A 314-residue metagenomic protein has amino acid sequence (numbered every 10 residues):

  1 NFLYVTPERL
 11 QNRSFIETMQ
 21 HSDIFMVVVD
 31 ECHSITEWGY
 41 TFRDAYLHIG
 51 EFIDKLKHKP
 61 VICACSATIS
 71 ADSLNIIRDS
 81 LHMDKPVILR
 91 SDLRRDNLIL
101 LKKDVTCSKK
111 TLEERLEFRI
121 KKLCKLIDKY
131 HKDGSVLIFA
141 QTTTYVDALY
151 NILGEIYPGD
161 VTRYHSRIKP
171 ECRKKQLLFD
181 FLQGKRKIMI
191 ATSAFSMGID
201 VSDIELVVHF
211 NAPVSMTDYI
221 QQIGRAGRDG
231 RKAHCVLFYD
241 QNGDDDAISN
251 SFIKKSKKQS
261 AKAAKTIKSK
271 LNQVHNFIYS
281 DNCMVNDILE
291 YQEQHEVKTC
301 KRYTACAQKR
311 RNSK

Functional and structural regions predicted by a protein language model:
N1-K258, E296-V297: Helicase motor core with emphasis on the C-terminal RecA-like subdomain
G159, K255-K314: C-terminal accessory/connector segments of nucleic-acid motor ATPases
